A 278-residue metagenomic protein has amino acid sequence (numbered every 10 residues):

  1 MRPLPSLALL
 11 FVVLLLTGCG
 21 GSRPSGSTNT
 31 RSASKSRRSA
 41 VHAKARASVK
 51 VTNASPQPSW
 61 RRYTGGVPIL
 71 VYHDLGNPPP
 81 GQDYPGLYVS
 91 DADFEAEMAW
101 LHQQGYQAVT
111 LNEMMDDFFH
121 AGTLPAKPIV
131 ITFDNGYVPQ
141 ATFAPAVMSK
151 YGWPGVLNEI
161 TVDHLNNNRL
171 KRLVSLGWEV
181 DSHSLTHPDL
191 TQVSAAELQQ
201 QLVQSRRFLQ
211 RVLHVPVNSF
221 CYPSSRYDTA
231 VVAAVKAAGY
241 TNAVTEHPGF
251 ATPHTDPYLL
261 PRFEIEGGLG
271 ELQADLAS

Functional and structural regions predicted by a protein language model:
M1-A8: Bacterial N-terminal signal peptides that target proteins for export
V12, S25-G26: Long, low-complexity, Ser/Pro/Thr- and often acidic/Gln-rich intrinsically disordered regions that serve as
L15-G18: C-terminal motif of bacterial Sec signal peptides marking the signal peptidase cleavage site
G20-S22: Bacterial signal peptide processing site
R31-T132, Y137-Q140, N168-K171, S175 (+1 more regions): C-terminal active-site subregion of NodB/CE4 polysaccharide deacetylases
Y88, A92-F94, P145, V156-V162: N-terminal pro-sequences and low-complexity stem/linker regions of secreted or lumenal proteins
P145-Y151, H164-S182, K236: Acidic (Asp/Glu)-rich catalytic clusters
V156-N158, D181, T241-V244: Structural detector of well-ordered beta-strand residues that form the stable sheet scaffold of enzyme domains
